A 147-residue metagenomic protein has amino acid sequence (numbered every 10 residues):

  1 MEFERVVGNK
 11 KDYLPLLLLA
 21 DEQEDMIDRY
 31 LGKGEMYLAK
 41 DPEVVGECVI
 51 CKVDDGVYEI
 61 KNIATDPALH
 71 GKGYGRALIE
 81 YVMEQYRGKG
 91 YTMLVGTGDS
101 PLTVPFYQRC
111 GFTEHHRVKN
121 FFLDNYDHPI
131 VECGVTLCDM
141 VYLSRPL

Functional and structural regions predicted by a protein language model:
M1-M26: Short amphipathic alpha-helix that is part of the acyltransferase structural core
G34-M36, L137-Y142: Short hydrophobic/aromatic beta-strand or adjacent loop that forms the aromatic wall/cage of a ligand/substrate-binding
L38, E43-A64: Conserved beta-strand in the GNAT
D66, H70, G98: Residue-level recognition of the GNAT/N-acetyltransferase active site
L69, G73-Y81: Conserved acetyl-CoA pyrophosphate-binding loop and the N-cap/start of the following alpha-helix in GNAT-like
Y86-D99: Conserved GNAT acetyl-CoA-binding A-motif
L94-G96, Q108, T113-G134: Conserved catalytic-core motifs of GNAT/GCN5-like acyltransferases
